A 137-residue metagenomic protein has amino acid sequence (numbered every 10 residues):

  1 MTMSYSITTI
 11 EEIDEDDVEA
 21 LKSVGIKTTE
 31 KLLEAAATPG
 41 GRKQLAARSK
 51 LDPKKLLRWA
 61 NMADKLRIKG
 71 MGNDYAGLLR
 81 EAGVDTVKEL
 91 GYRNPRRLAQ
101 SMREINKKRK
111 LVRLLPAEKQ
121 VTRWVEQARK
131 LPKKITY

Functional and structural regions predicted by a protein language model:
M1-Y137: C-terminal extensions
